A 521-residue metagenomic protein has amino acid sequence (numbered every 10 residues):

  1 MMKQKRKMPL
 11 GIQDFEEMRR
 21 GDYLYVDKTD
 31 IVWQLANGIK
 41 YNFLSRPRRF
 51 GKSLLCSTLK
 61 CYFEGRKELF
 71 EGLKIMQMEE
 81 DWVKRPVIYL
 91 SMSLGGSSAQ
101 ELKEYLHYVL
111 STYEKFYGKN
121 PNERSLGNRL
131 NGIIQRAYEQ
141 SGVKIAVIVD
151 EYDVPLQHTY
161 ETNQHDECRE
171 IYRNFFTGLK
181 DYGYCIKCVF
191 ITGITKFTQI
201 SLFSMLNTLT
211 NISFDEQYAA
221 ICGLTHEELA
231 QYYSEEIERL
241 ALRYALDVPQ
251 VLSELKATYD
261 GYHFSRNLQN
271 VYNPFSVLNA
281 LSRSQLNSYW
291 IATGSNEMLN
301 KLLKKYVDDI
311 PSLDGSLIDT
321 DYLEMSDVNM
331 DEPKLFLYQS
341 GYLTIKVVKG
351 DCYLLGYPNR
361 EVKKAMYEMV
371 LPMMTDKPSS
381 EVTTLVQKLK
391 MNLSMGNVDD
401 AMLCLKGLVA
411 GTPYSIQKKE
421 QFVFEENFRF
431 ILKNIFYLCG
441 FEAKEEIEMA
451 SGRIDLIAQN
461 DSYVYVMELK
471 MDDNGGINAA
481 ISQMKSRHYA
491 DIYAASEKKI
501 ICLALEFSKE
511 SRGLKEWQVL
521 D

Functional and structural regions predicted by a protein language model:
M1-F422, C439-F441: Phosphate-binding site recognition
A137-S141, I435-D461: Active-site metal-binding core of divalent-cation-utilizing nuclease and nuclease-like domains
A146, Y463-M467, I501: Structural motif
D166-Y172, M471-A490: Mg2+/Mn2+-dependent nuclease catalytic core
F175-Y182, L335-L343, K433-L438, Q483-L503: Metal-dependent nuclease catalytic cores in nucleic-acid-processing enzymes, especially RNase H-like/related
L432, L456-A458, S462-D473, R487: Conserved catalytic cores of phosphodiester-cleaving nucleases, focusing on short active-site segments
I492, S496-D521: Domain-level recognition of nuclease-like catalytic cores that cleave nucleotide substrates
